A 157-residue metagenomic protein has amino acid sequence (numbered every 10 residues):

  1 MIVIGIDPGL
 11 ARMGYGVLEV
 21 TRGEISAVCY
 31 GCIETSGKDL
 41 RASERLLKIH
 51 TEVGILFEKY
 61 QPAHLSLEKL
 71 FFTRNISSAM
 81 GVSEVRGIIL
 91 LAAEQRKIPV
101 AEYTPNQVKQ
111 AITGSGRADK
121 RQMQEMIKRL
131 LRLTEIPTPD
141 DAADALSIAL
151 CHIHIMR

Functional and structural regions predicted by a protein language model:
M1-R157: Phosphate- and other anionic-substrate recognition elements at nucleic-acid/protein interfaces
